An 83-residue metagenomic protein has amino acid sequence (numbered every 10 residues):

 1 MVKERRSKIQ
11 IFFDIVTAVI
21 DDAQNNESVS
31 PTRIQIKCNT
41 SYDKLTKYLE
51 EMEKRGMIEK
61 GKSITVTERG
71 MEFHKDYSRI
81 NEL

Functional and structural regions predicted by a protein language model:
M1-V16: Short alpha-helical segments that sit at the start of domains
I9, K47, E51, G70: Short glycine/proline-centered loop/turn elements that form peptide/ligand docking sites
V16-Q24, S78: Short, locally clustered residues in the helix-turn-helix/winged-helix DNA-binding domain
Q24-K37: Short acidic, hydrophobic short linear motifs in intrinsically disordered regions
C38-E53: Short amphipathic alpha-helical interaction segments
E53-I64: A short, conserved structural fragment
S63-E72: Accessory beta->alpha helical hairpin/"wing" motif in late/C-terminal subdomains of nucleic-acid enzymes
E72-L83: Short, amphipathic alpha-helical interaction segments positioned at domain boundaries
